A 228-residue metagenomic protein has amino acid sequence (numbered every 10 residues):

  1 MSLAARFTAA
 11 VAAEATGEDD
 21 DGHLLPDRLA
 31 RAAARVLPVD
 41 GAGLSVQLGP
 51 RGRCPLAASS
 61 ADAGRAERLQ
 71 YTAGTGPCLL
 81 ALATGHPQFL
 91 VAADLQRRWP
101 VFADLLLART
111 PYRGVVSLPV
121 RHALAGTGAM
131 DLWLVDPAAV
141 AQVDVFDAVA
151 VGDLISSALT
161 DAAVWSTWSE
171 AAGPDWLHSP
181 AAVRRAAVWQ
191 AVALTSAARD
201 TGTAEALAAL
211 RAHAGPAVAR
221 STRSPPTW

Functional and structural regions predicted by a protein language model:
M1-T72, P226-W228: Intrinsically disordered, low-complexity terminal regulatory regions
L3, S156, T160-V164, V183: Signal-transducing alpha-helical linker
A4-L24, P87, D175-A181, Q190-A197: Short regulatory/linker helices and ligand/cofactor-binding micro-motifs at input modules
G43, Q47, P55, A63-R98 (+1 more regions): Regulatory sensory and allosteric helical modules in signal-transduction proteins and certain transcription factors
R113-H122: A short, aliphatic-rich beta-strand micro-motif
T127-M130: Short glycine-/small-residue motifs
V140-T160: Amphipathic alpha-helical "output/dimerization" segments
V164-W228: Signal-transducing coiled-coil/dimerization helices and immediately adjacent hinge/linker segments that couple sensory
